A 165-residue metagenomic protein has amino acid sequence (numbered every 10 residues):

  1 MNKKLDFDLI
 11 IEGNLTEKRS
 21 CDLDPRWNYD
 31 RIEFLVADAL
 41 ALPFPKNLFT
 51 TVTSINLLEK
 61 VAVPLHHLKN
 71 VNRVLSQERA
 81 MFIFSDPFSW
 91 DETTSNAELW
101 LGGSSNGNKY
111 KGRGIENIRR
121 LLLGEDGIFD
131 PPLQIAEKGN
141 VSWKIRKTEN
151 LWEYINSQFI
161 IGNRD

Functional and structural regions predicted by a protein language model:
N2-A39: S-adenosyl-L-methionine
E33-L35, A136-G139: General small-molecule cofactor/ligand-binding pocket signal
V36-V52, E153: A short acidic, Gly/Pro-enriched loop at the edge of an enzyme's catalytic core that lines a small-molecule cofactor
I55-K60: Short catalytic micro-motifs in class I SAM-dependent methyltransferases
L65-M81: A short glycine-rich, Lys/Arg-flanked "PGG" loop and its adjoining helix->strand segment in the class I
M81-G112: Conserved class I S-adenosyl-L-methionine
N108-K138, I155: Short alpha-helix
K147-E149, E153-D165: C-terminal lobe and adjacent flexible extensions of AdoMet/dcAdoMet transferase-like proteins
